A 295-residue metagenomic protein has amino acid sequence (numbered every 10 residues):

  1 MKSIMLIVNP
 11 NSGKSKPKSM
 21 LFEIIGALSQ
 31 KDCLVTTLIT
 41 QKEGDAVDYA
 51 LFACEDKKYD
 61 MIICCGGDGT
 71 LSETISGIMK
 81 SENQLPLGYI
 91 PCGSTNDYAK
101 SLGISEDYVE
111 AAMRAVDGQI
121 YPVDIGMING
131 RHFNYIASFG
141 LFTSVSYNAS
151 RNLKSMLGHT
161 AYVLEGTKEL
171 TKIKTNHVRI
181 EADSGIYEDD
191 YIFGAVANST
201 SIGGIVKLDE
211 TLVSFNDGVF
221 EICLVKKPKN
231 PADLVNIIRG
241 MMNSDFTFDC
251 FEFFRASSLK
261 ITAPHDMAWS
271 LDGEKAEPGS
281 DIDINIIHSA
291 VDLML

Functional and structural regions predicted by a protein language model:
M1-I62: ATP/NTP phosphate-donor binding region
P10, C65-G67, C92: Glycine-rich beta-strand-to-loop/alpha-helix junction loops that act as flexible
P17, A182, S214, L224-L295: ATP/nucleoside-binding phosphotransfer catalytic cores, i.e., glycine-rich phosphate-binding loops
K31, L38, K80-V196: Catalytic core of DAGKc-family lipid kinases
T70-E82: Short Gly/Thr/Asp-enriched flexible loops that form oxyanion-binding sites at enzyme active sites
R131-S144, E188-A197, I202-G203, E221-L224 (+3 more regions): Short hydrophobic-aromatic micro-motifs
L153-A161, S201, E210-N230: Gly/Ser/Thr-rich active-site loops/lids in small-molecule metabolic enzymes that frequently grip phosphoryl groups
